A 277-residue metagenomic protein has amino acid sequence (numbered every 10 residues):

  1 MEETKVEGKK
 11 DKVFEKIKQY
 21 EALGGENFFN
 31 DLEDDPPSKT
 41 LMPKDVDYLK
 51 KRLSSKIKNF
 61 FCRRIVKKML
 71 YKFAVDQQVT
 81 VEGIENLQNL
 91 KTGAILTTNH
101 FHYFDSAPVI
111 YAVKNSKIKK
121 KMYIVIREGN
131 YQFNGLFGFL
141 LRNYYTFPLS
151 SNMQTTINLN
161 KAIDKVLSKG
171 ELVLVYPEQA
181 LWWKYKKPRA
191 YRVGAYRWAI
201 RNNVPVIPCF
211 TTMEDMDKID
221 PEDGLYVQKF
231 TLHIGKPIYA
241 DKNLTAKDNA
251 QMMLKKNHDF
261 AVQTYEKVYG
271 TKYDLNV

Functional and structural regions predicted by a protein language model:
M1-D34, L159-V277: Non-catalytic C-terminal accessory region of glycerolipid acyltransferases and related lyso-lipid remodeling enzymes
E2-R52, K58-V75: N-terminal membrane-anchoring alpha-helices
M69, N143-S150, E178-L181: Short, basic, glycine/proline-bearing loop/turn elements
M69-G93: A short, well-structured juxtamembrane/interface segment
Y71-Q77, L149-Q154, K184-K186: Short, flexible loop segments at the rims of nucleotide/cofactor-binding pockets, characterized by
V75-E82, Q154-I157, E214-D215: Short gly/ser/thr-rich secondary-structure transition/capping motifs
L90-S151: Catalytic core of membrane glycerolipid acyltransferases/transacylases, capturing the structured, soluble-facing
